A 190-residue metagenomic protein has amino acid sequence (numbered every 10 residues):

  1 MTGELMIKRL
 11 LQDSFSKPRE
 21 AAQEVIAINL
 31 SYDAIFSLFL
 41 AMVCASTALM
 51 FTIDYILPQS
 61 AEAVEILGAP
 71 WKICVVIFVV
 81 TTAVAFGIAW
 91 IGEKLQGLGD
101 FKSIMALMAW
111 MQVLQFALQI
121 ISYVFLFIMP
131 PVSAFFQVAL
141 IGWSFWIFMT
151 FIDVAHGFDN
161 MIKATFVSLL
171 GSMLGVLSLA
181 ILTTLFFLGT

Functional and structural regions predicted by a protein language model:
T2-K102: Selected alpha-helical membrane-embedding segments in polytopic membrane proteins
S37-L38, V124, A180-I181: Charge-dense, low-complexity polyampholytic segments
L40-A48, W71-I91, M105, A109-I120 (+3 more regions): Hydrophobic, lipid-facing residues on alpha-helical transmembrane segments of integral membrane proteins
L98-M173: Hydrophobic alpha-helical transmembrane segments and adjacent short intramembrane/lumenal linkers of inner/organellar
L177-T190: Juxtamembrane boundary at the C-terminal end of a transmembrane helix
